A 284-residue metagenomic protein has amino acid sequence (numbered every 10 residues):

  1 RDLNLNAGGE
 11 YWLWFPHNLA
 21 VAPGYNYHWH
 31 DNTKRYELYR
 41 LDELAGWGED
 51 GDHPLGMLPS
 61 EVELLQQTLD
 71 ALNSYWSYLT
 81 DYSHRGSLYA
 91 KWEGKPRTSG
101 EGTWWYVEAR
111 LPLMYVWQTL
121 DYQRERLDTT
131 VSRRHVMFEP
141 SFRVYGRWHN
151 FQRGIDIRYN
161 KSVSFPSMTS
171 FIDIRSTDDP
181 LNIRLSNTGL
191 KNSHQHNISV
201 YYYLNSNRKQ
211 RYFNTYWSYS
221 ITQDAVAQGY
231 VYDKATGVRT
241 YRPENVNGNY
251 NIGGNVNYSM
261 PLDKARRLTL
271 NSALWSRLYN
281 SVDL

Functional and structural regions predicted by a protein language model:
R1-L284: Exposed, low-structure sequence patches enriched in small/polar residues
